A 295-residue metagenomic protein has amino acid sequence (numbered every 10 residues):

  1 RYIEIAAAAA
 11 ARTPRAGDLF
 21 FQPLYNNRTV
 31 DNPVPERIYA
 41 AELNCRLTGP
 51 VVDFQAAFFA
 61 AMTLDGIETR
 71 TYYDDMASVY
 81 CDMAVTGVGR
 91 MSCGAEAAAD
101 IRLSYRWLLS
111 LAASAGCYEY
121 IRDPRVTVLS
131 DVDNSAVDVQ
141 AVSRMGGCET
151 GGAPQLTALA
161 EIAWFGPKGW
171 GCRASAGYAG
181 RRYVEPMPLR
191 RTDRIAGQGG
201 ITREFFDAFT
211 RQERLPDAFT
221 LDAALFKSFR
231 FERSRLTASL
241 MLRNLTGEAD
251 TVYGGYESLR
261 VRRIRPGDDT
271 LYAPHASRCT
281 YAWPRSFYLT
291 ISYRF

Functional and structural regions predicted by a protein language model:
R1-I3, V51-F54, R106-L109, K168-C172 (+2 more regions): Repeated loop/turn-to-beta-strand initiation elements of outer-membrane beta-barrel proteins
Y2, A9-L64, D74-L103, E149-L156 (+2 more regions): Outer-membrane beta-barrel signature, preferentially recognizing the C-terminal barrel domain of Gram-negative
Y2, C45, Y120, W164-G171 (+3 more regions): A general secondary-structure boundary signal
A8-P14, F21, P50-V52, A61-D65 (+3 more regions): Structural signature of outer-membrane beta-barrel domains
A11, Y178-A196, K227-F295: C-terminal beta-signal and adjacent terminal beta-strands/loops of Gram-negative outer-membrane beta-barrel proteins
G17-T29, E68-M83, R122-G146, P186-F209 (+1 more regions): Solvent-exposed loop segments that connect transmembrane elements
D53, F58-M62, Y80-P188, S292-R294: Gram-negative outer-membrane beta-barrel transporters
G151-R230, G254-G255: C-terminal beta-barrel architecture of Gram-negative outer-membrane proteins
